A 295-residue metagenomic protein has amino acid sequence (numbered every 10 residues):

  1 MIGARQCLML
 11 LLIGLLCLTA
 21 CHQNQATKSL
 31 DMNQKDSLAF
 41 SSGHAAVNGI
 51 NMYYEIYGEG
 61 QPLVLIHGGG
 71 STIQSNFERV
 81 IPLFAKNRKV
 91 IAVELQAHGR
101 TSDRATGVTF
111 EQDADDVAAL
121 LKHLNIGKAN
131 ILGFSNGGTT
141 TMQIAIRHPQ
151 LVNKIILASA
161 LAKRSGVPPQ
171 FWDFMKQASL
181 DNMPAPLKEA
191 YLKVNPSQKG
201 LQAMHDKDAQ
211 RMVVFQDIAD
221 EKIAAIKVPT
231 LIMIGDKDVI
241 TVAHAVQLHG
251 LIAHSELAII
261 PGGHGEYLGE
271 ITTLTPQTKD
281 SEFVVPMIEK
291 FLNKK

Functional and structural regions predicted by a protein language model:
I2-L8, L12-I13, L18-L63, N87 (+1 more regions): Alpha/beta-hydrolase fold catalytic core
I50-R100: Conserved HGGG/HGGXW glycine-rich cap/lid loop of the alpha/beta-hydrolase fold
A92-L132, L274-E282: Active-site loop/oxyanion-hole signature of alpha/beta-hydrolase fold enzymes
T139-R147, N153-M183: Flexible "cap/lid" loop of the alpha/beta hydrolase fold
D206-K222: Active-site nucleophile elbow and catalytic-triad environment of alpha/beta-hydrolase enzymes
I226, I232-I234: Short beta-strand/loop motif that positions the catalytic acidic residue of the alpha/beta-hydrolase fold
V239-H244: Conserved alpha/beta-hydrolase "acid-adjacent" motif
P261-K295: Catalytic active-site module of serine/aspartate enzymes centered on a nucleophile-bearing elbow/loop
